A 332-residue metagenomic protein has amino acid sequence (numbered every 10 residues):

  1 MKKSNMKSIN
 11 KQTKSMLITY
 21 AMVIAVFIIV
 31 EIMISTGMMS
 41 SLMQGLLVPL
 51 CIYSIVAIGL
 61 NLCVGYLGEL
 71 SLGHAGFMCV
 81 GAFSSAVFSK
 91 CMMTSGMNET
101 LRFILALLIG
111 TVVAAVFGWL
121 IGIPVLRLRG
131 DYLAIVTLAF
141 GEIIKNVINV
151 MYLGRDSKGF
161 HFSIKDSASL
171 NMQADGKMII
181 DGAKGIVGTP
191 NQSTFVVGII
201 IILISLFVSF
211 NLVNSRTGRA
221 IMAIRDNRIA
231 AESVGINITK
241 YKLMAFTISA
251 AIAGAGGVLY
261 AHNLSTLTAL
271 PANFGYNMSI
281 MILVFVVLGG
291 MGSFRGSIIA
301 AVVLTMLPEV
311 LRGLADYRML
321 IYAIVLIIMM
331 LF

Functional and structural regions predicted by a protein language model:
K2-F332: Transmembrane alpha-helices and adjacent helix-loop boundaries
